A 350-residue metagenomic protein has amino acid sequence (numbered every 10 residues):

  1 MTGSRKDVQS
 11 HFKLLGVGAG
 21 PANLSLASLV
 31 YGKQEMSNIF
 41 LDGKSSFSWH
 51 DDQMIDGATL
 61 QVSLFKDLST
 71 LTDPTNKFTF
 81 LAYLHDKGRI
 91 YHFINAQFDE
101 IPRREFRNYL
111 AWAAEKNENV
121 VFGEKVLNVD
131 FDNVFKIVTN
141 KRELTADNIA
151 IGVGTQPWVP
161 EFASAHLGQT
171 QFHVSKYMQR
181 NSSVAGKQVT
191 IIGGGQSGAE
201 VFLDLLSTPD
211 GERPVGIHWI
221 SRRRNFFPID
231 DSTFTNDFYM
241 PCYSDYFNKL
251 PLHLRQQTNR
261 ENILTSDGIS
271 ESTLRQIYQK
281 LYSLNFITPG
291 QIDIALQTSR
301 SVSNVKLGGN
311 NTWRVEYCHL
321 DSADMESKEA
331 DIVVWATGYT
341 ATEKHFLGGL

Functional and structural regions predicted by a protein language model:
M1-S45, W49, F93-Q196, E200-L350: Flavin (primarily FAD) cofactor-binding/catalytic cores of flavoenzymes
Q34-E35, L41-D42, L60-K77, D86 (+1 more regions): N-terminal/domain-start segments enriched in small and hydrophobic, helix-friendly residues, covering either
M54-D56, D67-L71, K344-L350: FAD-binding beta-loop-beta segment adjacent to the flavin cofactor pocket
I55, S63-K66, Y109, C242: Short alpha-helical interface elements
I55-L60, F234-F238: Short, hinge-like loop/turn segments at secondary-structure boundaries
T70-R104, S272: A conserved beta-strand/loop capping segment in the N-terminal third of enzymes that catalyze redox or closely related
